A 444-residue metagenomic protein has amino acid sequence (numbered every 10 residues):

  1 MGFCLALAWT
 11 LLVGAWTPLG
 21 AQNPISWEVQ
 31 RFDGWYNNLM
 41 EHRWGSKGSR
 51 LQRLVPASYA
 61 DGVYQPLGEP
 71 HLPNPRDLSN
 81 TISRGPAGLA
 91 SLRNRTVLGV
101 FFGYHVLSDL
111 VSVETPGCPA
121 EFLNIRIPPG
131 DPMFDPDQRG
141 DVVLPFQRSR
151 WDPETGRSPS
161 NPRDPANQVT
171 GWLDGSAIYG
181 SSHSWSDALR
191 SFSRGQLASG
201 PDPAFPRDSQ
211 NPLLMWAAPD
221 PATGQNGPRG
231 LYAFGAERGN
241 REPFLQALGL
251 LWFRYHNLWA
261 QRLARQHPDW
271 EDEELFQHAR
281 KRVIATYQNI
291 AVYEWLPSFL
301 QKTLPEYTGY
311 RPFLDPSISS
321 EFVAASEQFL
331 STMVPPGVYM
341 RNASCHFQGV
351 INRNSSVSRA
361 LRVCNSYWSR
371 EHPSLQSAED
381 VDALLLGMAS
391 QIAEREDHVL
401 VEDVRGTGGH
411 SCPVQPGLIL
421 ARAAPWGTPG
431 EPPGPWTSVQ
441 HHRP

Functional and structural regions predicted by a protein language model:
G2-L258, R262, H278-G434, P444: N-terminal accessory/cap region of cofactor-dependent oxidoreductases and related radical enzymes
W259-E274: Inter-helical turn/loop segments and adjacent helix faces that build the functional surface of alpha-helical bundle
W270-F276, V439, R443: Short, surface-exposed acidic
